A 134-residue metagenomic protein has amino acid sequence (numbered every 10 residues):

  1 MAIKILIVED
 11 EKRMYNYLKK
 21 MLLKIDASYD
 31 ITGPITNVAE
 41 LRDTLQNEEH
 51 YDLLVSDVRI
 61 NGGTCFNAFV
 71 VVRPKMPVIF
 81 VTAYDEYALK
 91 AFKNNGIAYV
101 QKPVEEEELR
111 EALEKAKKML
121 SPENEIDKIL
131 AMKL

Functional and structural regions predicted by a protein language model:
M1-K4: Non-catalytic signal-transmission and effector/linker regions of two-component phosphorelay proteins
E9: Conserved acidic carboxylate
K12-N16, A88: Charged phosphotransfer/docking patches of two-component systems
N16-L23: Charged docking surfaces used in two-component/phosphorelay signaling
K19, T32-L53: Acidic, metal-coordinating helix/loop segments flanking the phosphotransfer/catalytic sites of two-component signaling
K24-S28: Short helix-capping segments at alpha-helix termini
I31-T32, Y99: Generic structural signal for residues in well-ordered beta-strands
Y51-L130: CheY-like receiver
